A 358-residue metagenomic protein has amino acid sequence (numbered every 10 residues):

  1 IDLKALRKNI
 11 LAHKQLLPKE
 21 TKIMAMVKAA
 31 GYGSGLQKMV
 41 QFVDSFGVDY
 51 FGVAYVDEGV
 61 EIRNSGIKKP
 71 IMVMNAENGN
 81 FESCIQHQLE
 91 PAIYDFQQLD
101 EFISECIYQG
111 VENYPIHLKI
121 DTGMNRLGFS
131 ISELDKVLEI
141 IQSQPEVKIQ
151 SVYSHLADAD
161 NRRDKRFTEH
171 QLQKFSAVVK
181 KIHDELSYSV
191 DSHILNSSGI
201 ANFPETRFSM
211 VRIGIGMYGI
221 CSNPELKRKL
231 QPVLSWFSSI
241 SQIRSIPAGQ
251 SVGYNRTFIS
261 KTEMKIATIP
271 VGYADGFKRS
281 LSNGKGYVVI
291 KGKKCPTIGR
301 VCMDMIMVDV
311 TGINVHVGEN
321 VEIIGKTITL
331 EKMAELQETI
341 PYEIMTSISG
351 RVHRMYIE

Functional and structural regions predicted by a protein language model:
I1-L3, R7, Q41, E58 (+4 more regions): Active-site anion/phosphate-binding pocket segments in diverse small-molecule metabolic enzymes
L3-K8, T21-D191: Active-site-proximal beta-alpha core segment in soluble small-molecule metabolic enzymes
A12: Conserved N-terminal alpha-helix of the aminotransferase class I/II PLP-enzyme fold
L16: Conserved PLP-enzyme active-site core in the AAT-like
